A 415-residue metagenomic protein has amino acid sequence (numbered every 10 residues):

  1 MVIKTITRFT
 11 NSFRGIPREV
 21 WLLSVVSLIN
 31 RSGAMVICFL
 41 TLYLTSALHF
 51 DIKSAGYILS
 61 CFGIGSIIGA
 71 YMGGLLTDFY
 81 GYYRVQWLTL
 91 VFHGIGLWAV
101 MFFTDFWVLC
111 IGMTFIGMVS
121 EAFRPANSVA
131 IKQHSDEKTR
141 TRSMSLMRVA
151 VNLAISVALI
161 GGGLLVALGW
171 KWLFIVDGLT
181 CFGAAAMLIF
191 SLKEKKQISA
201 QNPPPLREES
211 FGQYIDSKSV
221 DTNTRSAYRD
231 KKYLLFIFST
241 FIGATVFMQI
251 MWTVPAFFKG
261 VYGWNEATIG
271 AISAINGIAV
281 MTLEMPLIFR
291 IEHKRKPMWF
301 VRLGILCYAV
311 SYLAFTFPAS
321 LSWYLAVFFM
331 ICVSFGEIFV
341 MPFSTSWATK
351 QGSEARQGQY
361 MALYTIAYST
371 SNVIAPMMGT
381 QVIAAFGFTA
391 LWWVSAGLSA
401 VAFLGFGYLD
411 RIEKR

Functional and structural regions predicted by a protein language model:
V2-P17, K195-I237: Juxtamembrane intracellular "pre-TM" segments in multi-pass secondary transporters
F13-G63, L234-S239, A244-I272: Helix-loop boundary and gating motifs at the non-cytosolic
M35, G63-I67, Y71, I155-S156 (+2 more regions): Residue-level signature of mid-helix packing/kink "hotspots" within the transmembrane helices of 12-pass Major
H49, G81, F102-W107, F317-S320: Helix-breaking motifs and short loop linkers at transmembrane-helix boundaries and internal kinks in secondary membrane
A70-G81, V166, L283-K296: Helix-to-loop junctions at the C-terminal end of transmembrane segments in multipass secondary transporters
R84-W98, W299-L313: Structural signature of the two symmetry-related core transmembrane helices
T114-V151: Cytoplasmic helix-loop-helix junction between adjacent transmembrane helices in 12-TM secondary transporters
F174-F190, W392-G407: Symmetry-related core transmembrane helices of the 12-TM Major Facilitator Superfamily/SLC fold
